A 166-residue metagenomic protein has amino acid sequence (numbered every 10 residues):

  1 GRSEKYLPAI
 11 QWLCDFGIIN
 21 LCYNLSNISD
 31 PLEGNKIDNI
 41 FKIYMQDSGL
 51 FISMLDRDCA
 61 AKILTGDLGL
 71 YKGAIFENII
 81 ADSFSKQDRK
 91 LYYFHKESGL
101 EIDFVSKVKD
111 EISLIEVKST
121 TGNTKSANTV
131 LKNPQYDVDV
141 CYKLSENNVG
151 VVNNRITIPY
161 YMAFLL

Functional and structural regions predicted by a protein language model:
G1-K109: Accessory nucleic acid-recognition modules appended to NTPase machines
L50-F51, A163-L165: A generic structural signal for short hydrophobic patches within well-formed alpha-helices
D88, S106-V108, K118-T121, P134: Short leucine-rich amphipathic alpha-helical surface patches
Y93, L114-V117: Short catalytic-loop micro-motif centered on adjacent basic/acidic residues
E111-S113, V140: Structural motif
S119-Y161: Catalytic cores of nucleic-acid endonucleases
